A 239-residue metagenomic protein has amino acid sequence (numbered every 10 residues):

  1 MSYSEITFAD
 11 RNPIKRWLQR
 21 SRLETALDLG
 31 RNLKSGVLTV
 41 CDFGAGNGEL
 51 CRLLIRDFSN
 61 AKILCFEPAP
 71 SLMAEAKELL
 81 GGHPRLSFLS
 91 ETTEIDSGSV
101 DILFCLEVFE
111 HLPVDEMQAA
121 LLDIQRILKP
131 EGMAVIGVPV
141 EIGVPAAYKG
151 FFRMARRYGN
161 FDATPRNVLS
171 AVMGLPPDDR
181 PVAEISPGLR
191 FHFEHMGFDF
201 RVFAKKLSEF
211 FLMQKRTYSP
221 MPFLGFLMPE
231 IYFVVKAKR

Functional and structural regions predicted by a protein language model:
Y3-S21, T25, E49, T92-T93 (+2 more regions): S-adenosyl-L-methionine-dependent methyltransferase catalytic module, highlighting the catalytic core
L27-S35: Glycine-rich helix-loop-beta junction characteristic of Rossmann-like nucleotide cofactor-binding loops
F43: Conserved beta-strand/loop positions that form the S-adenosyl-L-methionine
G46: Conserved glycine-rich SAM-binding loop
E49, L53-T92: Class I SAM-dependent methyltransferase SAM/SAH-binding core
F104: A conserved beta-strand element that flanks and buttresses the S-adenosyl-L-methionine
E107-H111: Short catalytic micro-motifs in class I SAM-dependent methyltransferases
